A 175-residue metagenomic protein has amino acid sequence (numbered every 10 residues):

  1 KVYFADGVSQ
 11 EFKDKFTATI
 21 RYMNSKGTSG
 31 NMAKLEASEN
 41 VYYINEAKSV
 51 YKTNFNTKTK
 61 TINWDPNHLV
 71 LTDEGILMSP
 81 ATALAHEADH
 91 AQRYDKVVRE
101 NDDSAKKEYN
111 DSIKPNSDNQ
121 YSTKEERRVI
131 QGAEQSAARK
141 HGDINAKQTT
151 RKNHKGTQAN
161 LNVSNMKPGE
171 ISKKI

Functional and structural regions predicted by a protein language model:
K1-I62: Auxiliary, metal-adjacent structural segments of Zn-dependent hydrolase domains
K1-Y3, V98-I175: Active-site or metal-binding loop neighborhoods of secreted/extracellular toxin and effector enzymes
E11-A18, S79, A83, K124 (+2 more regions): Extracytoplasmic/secreted proteins, especially bacterial periplasmic and envelope-associated proteins
T19-K26, A91-D95, G132-R139: Structured segments of extracytoplasmic/periplasmic soluble domains in secreted or envelope-associated proteins
I62-N67, R93: Short loop/turn segments at strand-loop or loop-helix junctions that form parts of catalytic or ligand-binding pockets
P66-A83: Short pre-active-site segment immediately N-terminal to the catalytic Zn-binding motif
H68-L71, H90-A91, V98-R99: Solvent-exposed loop/turn segments at secondary-structure junctions within structured extracellular/periplasmic domains
S79-D95: Active-site recognition of the HExxH zinc-binding catalytic motif
